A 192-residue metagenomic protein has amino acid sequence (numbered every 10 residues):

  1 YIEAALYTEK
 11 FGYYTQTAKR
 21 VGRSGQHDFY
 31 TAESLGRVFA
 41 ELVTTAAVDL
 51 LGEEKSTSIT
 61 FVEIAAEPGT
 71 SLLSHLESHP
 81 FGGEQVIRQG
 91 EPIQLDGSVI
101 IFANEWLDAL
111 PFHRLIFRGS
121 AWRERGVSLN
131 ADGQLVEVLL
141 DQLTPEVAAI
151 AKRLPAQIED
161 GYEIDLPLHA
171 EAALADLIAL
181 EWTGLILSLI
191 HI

Functional and structural regions predicted by a protein language model:
Y1-S98: Rossmann-like AdoMet
S34, V38, E105, H169-A172: Generic recognition of stable, solvent-exposed alpha-helical segments in well-folded globular domains
F61, F102, S188: Generic enzyme active-site microenvironment
S98-V99, G184: Conserved acidic residues
A103-A151: A mobile, often basic/glycine-rich helix-loop segment that functions as the active-site lid/recognition loop
G126, G184-S188: Conserved beta-strand signature within the Rossmann-like core of class I S-adenosyl-L-methionine
A151, P155-E181, L185: A conserved active-site cap/scaffold subdomain adjacent to cofactor or substrate pockets
H191-I192: Conserved small/polar residues in nucleotide/adenosyl-binding loops
